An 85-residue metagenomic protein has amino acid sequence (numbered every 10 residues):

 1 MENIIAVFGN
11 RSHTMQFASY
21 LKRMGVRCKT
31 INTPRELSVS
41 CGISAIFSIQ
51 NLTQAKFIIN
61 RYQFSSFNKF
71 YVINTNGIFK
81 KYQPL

Functional and structural regions predicted by a protein language model:
M1-I5: Extreme N-terminal starter segment of soluble prokaryotic enzymes
A6-H13: Short, surface-exposed ligand-recognition loops at beta-strand->loop->(often short) alpha-helix junctions that present
G9, K22, R27-T53: Amphipathic, hydrophobic secondary-structure cores in small proteins
F17-Y20, M24-V26, I58-Y62: Generic non-transmembrane alpha-helical segments
S19, C41, Y71: Solvent-exposed, flexible loop/coil residues
Y20-C28, K80-L85: A short, terminal or domain-edge coil/loop segment
T53-L85: C-terminal structural segments of small proteins and small subunits
